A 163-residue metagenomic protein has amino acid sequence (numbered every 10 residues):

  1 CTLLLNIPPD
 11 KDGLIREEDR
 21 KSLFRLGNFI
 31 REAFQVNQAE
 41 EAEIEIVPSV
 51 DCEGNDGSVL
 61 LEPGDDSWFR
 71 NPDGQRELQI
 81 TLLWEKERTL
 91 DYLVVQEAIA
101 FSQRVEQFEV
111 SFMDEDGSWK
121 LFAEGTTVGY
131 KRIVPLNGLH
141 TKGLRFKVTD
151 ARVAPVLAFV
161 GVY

Functional and structural regions predicted by a protein language model:
C1-K21: Aromatic/acidic polysaccharide-binding cleft in carbohydrate-active enzymes
L5-P9, W84, V94-E97, V148: Active-site proximal loops enriched in glycine and acidic residues that flank catalytic Cys/His/Asp and coordinate
F24-L90, Q96-Q107, E124, Y130 (+2 more regions): Disordered, acidic Ser/Thr/Pro-rich linker "stalks" and the adjacent N-terminal cap of the next globular domain
Y92, G143-R145: Short, conserved beta-strand segments of beta-strand-rich sandwich/propeller modules, principally
F112-S118: Change "in extracellular beta-sheet-rich domains … of secreted and cell-surface proteins" to "in beta-sheet-rich domains
K120-L136: Extracellular carbohydrate recognition and processing domains and analogous Trp-centered ligand-binding platforms
L139-T141: Extracellular Ig-like/FN3 beta-sandwich strand-entry sites
K147-V153: Short beta-strand-plus-loop segments that form exposed binding edges in beta-rich domains
